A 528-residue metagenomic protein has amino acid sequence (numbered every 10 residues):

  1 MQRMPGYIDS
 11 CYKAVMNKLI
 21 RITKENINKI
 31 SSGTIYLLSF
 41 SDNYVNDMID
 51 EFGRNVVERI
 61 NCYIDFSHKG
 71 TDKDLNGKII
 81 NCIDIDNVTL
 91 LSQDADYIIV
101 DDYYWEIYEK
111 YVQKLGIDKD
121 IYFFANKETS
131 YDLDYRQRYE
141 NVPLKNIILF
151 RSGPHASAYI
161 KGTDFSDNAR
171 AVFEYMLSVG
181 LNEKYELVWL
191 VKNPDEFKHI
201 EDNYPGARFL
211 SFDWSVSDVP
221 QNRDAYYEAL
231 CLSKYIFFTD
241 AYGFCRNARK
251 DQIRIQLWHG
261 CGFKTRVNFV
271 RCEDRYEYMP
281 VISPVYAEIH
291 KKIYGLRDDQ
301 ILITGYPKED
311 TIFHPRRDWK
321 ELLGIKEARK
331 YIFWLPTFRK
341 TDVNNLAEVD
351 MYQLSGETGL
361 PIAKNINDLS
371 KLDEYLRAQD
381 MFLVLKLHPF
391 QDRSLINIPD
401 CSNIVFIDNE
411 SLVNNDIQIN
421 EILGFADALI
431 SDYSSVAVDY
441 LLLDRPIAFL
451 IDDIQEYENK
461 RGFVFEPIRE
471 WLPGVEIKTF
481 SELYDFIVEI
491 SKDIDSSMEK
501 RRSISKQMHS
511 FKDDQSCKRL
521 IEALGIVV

Functional and structural regions predicted by a protein language model:
R3-L133: Hydrophobic, well-ordered beta-alpha structural blocks that scaffold small-molecule cofactor pockets
V15, D42-Y44, I147-F313: Active-site and donor-binding regions of nucleotide-sugar-utilizing enzymes
R136-Q137, N141-A169, K320-D392: Active-site donor-nucleotide binding/catalytic segment of nucleotide-sugar enzymes
E186-A207, W334-L335, R339, D368-L412: Catalytic donor nucleotide-activated moiety binding site of glycosyltransferases and closely related
S211-S233, P389-V438: Donor nucleotide-activated moiety binding/catalytic core segment of transferases that use nucleotide-activated donors
K234-C261, N414-R461: A donor-sugar binding/catalytic signature common to diverse glycosyltransferases and related nucleotide-sugar
K264-V267, D274-L360, P389, S496-S503: A nucleotide-sugar donor-handling region in carbohydrate enzymes
I398-S402, D408, Y433-M508: Catalytic binding pocket for nucleotide-activated donors in carbohydrate/polymer assembly enzymes
